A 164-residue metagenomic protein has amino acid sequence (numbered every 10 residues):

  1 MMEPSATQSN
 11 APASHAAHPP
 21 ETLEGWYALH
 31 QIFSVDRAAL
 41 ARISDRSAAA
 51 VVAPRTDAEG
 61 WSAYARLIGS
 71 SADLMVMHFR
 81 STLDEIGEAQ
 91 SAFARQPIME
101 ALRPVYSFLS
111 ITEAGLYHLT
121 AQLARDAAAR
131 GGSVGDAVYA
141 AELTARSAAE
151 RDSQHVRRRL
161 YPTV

Functional and structural regions predicted by a protein language model:
M2-Y64: An N-terminus-focused feature that recognizes amino-terminal "leader" regions
S34-R37, Y64-T163: Hydrophobic, ordered structural segments
